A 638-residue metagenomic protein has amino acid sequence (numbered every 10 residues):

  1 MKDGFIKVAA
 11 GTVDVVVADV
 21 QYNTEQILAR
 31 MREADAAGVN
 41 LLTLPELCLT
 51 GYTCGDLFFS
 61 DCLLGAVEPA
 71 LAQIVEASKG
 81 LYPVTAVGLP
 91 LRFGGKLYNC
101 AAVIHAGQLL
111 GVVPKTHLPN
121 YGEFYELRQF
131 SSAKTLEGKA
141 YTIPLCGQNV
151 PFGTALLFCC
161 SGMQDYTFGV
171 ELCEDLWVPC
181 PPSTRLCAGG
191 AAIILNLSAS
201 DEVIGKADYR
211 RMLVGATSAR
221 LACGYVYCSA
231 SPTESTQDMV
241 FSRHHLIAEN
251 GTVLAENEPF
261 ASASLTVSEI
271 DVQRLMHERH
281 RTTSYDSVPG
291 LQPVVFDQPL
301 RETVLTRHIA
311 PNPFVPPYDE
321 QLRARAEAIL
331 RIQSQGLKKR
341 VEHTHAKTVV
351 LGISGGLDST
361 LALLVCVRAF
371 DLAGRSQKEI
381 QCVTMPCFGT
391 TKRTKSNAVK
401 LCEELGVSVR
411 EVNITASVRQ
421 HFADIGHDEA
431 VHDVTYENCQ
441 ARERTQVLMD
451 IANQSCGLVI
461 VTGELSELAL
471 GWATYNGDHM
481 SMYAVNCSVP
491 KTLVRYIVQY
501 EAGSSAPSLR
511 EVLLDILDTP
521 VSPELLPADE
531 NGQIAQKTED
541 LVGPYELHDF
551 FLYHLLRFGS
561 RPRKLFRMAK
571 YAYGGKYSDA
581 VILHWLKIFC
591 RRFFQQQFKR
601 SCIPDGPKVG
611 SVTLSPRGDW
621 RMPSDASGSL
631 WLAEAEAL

Functional and structural regions predicted by a protein language model:
M1-G352, R368-Q377, V409: Enzyme catalytic cores with a strong preference for nitrogen-chemistry domains
I6, N23, Q164-Y166, C223 (+6 more regions): ATP/NTP-dependent adenylation/nucleotidyl-transfer catalytic domains that generate, transfer, or process NMP-activated
